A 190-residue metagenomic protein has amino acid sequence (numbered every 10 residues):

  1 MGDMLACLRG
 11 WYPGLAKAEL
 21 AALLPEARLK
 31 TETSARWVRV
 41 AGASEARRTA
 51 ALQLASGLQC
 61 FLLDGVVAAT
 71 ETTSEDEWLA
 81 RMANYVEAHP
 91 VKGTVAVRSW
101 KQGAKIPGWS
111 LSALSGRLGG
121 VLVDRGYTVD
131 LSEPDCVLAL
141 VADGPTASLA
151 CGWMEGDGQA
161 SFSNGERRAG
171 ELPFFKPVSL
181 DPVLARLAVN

Functional and structural regions predicted by a protein language model:
G2-D130: Non-catalytic nucleic-acid substrate-recognition regions in nucleic-acid-modifying enzymes
D3, T94, D135-V137, T146-S148: Broad gene-expression machinery/nucleic-acid interaction feature
A6, L15, V38, L138 (+4 more regions): Generic hydrophobic secondary-structure signal
W109, A113, R117, E133-D135 (+1 more regions): Residues forming well-ordered secondary-structure scaffolds
Y127-A139: Short, surface-exposed recognition loops or helix-turn segments adjacent to catalytic cores
V141-D143: Short beta-strand micro-motifs enriched in acidic
P145-N190: Glycine-rich adenosyl-nucleotide cofactor-binding module
